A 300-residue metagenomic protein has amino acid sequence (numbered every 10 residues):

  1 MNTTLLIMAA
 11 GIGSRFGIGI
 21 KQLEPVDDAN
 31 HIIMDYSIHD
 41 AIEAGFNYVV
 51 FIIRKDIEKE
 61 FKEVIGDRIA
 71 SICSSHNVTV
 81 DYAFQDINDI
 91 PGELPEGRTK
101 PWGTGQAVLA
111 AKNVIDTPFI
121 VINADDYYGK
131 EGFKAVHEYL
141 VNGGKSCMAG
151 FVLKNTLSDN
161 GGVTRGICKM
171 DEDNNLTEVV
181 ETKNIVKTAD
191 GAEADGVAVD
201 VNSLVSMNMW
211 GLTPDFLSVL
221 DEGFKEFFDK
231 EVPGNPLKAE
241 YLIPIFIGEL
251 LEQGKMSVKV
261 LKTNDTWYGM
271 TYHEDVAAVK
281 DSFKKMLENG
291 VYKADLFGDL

Functional and structural regions predicted by a protein language model:
M1-D28, A44: Glycine-rich N-terminal loop/short-helix segment of MobA-like nucleotidyltransferase
M1-I7, H31-V121, Y128: Conserved N-terminal catalytic core of the sugar/cofactor nucleotidyltransferase
G13, Y127-G129: A short, conserved beta-strand element in the Rossmann-like catalytic core that flanks the donor/metal-binding loop
F61-I65, V136, L220, V279: Hydrophobic packing residues within well-ordered alpha-helices of enzyme cores
G129-W210, P214: Conserved core of the sugar-phosphate nucleotidyltransferase
D221-M256: A C-terminal functional module that forms or caps the active site or interfaces directly with catalytic machinery
V276-L300: Long, low-complexity C-terminal extensions of enzymes
